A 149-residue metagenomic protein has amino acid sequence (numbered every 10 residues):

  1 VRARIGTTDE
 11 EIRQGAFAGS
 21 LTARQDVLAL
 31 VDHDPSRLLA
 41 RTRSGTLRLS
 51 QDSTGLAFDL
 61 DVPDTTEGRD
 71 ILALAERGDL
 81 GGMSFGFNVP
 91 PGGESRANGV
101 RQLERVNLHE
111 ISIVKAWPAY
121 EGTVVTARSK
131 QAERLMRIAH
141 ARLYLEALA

Functional and structural regions predicted by a protein language model:
V1-Q25, A132-L148: Polar/acidic, low-complexity leader/linker segments enriched in S/T/G and N/D
V1-R2, D34-R37, P63-T66, P91: Short, charged/polar surface micro-motifs in flexible loops or helix N-caps
R4-I5, L39-A40, Y120-G122: Short helix/loop capping segments that flank catalytic or ligand/cofactor-binding pockets
E10-V62: Short, well-structured hydrophobic secondary-structure segments
L28, T46-A149: Residue microenvironments linked to proteolytic maturation and disulfide-stabilized extracellular modules
